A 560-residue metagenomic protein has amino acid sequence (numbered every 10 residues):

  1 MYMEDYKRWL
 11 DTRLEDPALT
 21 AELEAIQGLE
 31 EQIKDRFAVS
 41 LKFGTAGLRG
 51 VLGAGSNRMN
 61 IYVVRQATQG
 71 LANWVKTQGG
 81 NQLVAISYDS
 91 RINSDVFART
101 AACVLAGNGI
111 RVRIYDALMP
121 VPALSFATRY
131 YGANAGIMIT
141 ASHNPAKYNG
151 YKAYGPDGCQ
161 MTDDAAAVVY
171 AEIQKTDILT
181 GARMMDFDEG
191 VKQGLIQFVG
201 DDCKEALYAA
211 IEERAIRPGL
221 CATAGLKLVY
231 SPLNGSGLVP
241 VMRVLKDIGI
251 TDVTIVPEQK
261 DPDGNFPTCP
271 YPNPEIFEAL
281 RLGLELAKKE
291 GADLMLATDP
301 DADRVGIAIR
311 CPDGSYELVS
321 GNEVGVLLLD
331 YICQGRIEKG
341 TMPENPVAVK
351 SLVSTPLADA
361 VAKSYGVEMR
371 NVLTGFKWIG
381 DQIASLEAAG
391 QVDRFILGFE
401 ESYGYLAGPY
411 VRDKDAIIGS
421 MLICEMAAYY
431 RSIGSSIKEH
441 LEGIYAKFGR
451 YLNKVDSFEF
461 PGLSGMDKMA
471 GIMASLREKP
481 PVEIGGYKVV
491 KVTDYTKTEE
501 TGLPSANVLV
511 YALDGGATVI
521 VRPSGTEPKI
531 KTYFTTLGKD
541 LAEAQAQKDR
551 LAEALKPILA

Functional and structural regions predicted by a protein language model:
Y6-A101, N108, G190-K192, I196-A224 (+1 more regions): An N-terminal, well-structured beta->alpha segment
Q32-F37, L41, N149-A279, E285-A287: Gly/Ser/Thr-enriched, mixed-charge loops and adjacent short helices that form phosphate/oxyanion-binding elements
F37-N57, A141-N144, L228, P232-V244 (+4 more regions): Conserved phosphate/anionic-ligand binding catalytic regions in large, soluble enzymes, centered on
A85-Y148, K246-G306: N-terminal small/polar loop signature for handling phosphorylated ligands or for N-terminal nucleophile
F97-L105, Y148-Y154, V241, D303-N322 (+1 more regions): Short Gly/Thr/Asp-enriched flexible loops that form oxyanion-binding sites at enzyme active sites
Y154-M184, N322-N345, K350-V361, A416: Glycine-rich phosphate-binding loop plus the immediately following alpha-helix
K288, A292-L294, S315-E317, G335-R522 (+3 more regions): Phosphate-binding and adjacent anionic-ligand microenvironments
